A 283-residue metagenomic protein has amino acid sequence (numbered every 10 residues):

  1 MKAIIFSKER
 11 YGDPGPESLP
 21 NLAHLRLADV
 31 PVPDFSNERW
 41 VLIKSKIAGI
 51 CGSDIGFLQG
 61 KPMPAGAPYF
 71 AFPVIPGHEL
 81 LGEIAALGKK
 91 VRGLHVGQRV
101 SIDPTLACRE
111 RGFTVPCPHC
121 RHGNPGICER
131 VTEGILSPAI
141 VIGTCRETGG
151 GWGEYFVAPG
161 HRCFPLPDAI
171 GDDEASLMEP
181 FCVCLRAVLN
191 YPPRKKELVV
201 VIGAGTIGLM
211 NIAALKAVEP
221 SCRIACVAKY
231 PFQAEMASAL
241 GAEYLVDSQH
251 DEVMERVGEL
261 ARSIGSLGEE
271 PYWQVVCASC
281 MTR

Functional and structural regions predicted by a protein language model:
M1-E79, G150, E154, A158: Short N-terminal strand-loop motif that marks the start of NAD(P)H/FAD-dependent oxidoreductase cofactor-binding domains
P31-A48, M63-R121, P167-A169: Glycine-rich beta-strand-centered segment in the early N-terminal region that forms part of a ligand/cofactor-binding
A67-Y69, C108-I202: NAD(P)H dinucleotide-binding glycine-rich loop of Rossmann-like/cofactor-binding domains, especially the beta1-alpha1
Q98, E197, E243, E270-W273: Conserved acidic residues
I102, V201, D247, V276-C277: Redox-cofactor binding/interface segments in oxidoreductases and associated redox assembly factors
H161, P167-D251: Mid-domain Rossmann-like dinucleotide-binding core that forms the NAD(H)/NADP(H) cofactor-binding site
E252-E270: Short amphipathic alpha-helix with an adjacent loop that forms part of the alpha/beta core around
G268-R283: Rossmann-like NAD(P)-binding element
